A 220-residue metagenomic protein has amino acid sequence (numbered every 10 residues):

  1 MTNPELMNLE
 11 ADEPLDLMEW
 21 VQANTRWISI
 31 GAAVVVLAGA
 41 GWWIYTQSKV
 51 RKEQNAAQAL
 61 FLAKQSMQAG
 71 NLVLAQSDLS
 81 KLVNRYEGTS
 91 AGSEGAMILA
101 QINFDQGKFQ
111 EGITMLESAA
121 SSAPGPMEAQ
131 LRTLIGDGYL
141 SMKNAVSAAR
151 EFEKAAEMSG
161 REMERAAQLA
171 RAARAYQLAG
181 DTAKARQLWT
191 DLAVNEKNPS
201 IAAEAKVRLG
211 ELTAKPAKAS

Functional and structural regions predicted by a protein language model:
M1-V34: N-terminal positive-inside, membrane-proximal cytosolic segments immediately preceding the first
W27, R51, V83-G92, S121-A129 (+2 more regions): Short solvent-exposed coil/turn linkers within tandem alpha-helical repeat scaffolds
